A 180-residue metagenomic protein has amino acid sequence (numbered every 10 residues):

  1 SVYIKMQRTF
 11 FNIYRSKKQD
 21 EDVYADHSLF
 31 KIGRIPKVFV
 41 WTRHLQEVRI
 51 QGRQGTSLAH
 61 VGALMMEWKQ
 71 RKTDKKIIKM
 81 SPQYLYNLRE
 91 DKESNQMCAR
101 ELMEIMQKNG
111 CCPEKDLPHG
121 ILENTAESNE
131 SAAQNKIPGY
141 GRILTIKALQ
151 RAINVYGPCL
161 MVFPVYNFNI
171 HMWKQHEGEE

Functional and structural regions predicted by a protein language model:
S1-F10, I35, I50-R53, A59 (+2 more regions): Predominantly the structural core of cysteine protease catalytic domains
S1-T42: N-terminal zymogen propeptides
R15-Q19, L29, Q46, D91 (+2 more regions): Short linear sequence elements within intrinsically disordered, low-complexity coil regions
K18-D20, S81, T125: Helix N-terminus capping/helix-initiation residues
F39-R53: Asp/Glu-centered strand-loop micro-motifs enriched in Gly/Pro and often flanked by an aromatic residue
R43, Y84-L88: Acidic/histidine-rich, surface-exposed loop or edge segments in extracytoplasmic proteins
E67-Y84: Phosphate-handling active-site elements
